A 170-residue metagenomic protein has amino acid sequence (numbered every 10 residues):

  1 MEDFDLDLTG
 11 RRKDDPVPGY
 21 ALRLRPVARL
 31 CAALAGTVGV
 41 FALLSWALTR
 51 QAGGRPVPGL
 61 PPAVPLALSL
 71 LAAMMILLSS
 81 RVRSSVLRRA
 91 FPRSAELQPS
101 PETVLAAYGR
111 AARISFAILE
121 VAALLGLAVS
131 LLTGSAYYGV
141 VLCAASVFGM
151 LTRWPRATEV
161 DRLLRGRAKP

Functional and structural regions predicted by a protein language model:
M1-V40, P101-E102, K169: Cytosolic-side membrane-entry/anchor segment at the start of a transmembrane helix
V38, L68-A72, I118-L124: Core segments of transmembrane alpha-helices that mediate helix-helix packing or line hydrophobic substrate/ligand
T49-V57: Membrane-interface helix termini and inter-helical loops of multi-pass transporters
G59-M75: Alpha-helical transmembrane segments
M75-S94: Membrane-water interface of transmembrane alpha-helices
R93-I118: Short membrane-interface loop/juxtamembrane segments of multi-pass integral membrane proteins
A128-R156: Hydrophobic alpha-helical transmembrane segments and immediately flanking/interface helices in integral membrane
T158-A168: A cytosolic-side transmembrane-helix exit/cap motif
